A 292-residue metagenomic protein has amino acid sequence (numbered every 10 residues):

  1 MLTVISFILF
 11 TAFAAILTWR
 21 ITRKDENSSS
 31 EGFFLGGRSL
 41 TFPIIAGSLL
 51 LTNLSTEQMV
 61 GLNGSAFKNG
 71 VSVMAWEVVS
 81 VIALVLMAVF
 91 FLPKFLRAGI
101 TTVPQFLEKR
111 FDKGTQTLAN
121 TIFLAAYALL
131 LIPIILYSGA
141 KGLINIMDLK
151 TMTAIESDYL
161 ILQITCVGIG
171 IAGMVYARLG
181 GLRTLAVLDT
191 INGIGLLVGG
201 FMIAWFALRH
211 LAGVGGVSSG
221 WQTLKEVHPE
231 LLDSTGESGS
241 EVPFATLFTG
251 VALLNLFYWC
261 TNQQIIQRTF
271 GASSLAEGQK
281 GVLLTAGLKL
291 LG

Functional and structural regions predicted by a protein language model:
M1-M59, A177-G180, G193-L196: Membrane-interface "cap" regions at the ends of multi-pass membrane proteins
S6-L9, A119, T165, V187-I191 (+1 more regions): Hydrophobic core positions of alpha-helical segments in small-molecule transporters and transporter systems
L9-F10, L51, V79-A83, F123 (+4 more regions): Transmembrane alpha-helical core residues of multi-pass small-molecule transporters, especially secondary transporters
A14, L50, V71-A177, G250-Y258: Helix-loop-helix module between adjacent transmembrane segments
W19-N27, L92-T101, L149, G181-L182 (+2 more regions): Transmembrane helix-loop junctions in multipass membrane proteins, especially transporters and channels
G32-L35, Q105-D112, N120, T184 (+2 more regions): Short amphipathic alpha-helical coupling elements at transmembrane boundaries
G37-L40, I44, G61-A75, E108 (+3 more regions): Loop-to-helix junctions at membrane interfaces in multi-pass transport proteins
S39, R97, R110, R178-L179 (+2 more regions): Helix-loop interface residues and adjacent transmembrane-helix termini in multi-pass membrane transporters, primarily
